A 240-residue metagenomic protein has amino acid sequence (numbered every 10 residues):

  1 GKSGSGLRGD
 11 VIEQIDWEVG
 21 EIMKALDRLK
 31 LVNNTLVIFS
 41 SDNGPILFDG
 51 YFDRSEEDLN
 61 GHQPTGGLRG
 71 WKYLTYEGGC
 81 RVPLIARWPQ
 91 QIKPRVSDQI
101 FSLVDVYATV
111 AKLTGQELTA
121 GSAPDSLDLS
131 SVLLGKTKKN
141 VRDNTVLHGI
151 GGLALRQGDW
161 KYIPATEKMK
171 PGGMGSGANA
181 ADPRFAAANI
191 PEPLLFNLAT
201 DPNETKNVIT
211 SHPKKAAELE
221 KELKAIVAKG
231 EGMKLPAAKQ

Functional and structural regions predicted by a protein language model:
G1-R8, K24-Q91, S102: Histidine-centered active-site microenvironments of extracellular/periplasmic hydrolases and transferases
K2, G6-E13, S97-V104, A123 (+1 more regions): Soluble non-cytosolic domains of exported or imported proteins
D16, M23, D27, Y107-A111 (+5 more regions): Non-transmembrane alpha-helical segments in soluble domains of secreted/periplasmic/extracellular proteins
V19, L36-S41, L84-I85, V106-A111 (+1 more regions): Beta-strand elements within well-structured catalytic alpha/beta cores of enzymes that handle phosphate/sulfate esters
N33-T35, L118-S122, G232-P236: Surface-exposed patches in mature extracellular/periplasmic domains of secreted proteins
F39-L47, D125, L147-I150, G230-Q240: Short, solvent-exposed turn/loop segments enriched in Gly/Ser/Thr/Pro and often Arg
P45-T75, I92-K93, Q99, V104-L194 (+1 more regions): C-terminal cap/loop subdomain of S1 sulfatases and analogous C-terminal strand-loop tails that border
D201: Intrinsically disordered, low-complexity polar regions and short flexible loop motifs
